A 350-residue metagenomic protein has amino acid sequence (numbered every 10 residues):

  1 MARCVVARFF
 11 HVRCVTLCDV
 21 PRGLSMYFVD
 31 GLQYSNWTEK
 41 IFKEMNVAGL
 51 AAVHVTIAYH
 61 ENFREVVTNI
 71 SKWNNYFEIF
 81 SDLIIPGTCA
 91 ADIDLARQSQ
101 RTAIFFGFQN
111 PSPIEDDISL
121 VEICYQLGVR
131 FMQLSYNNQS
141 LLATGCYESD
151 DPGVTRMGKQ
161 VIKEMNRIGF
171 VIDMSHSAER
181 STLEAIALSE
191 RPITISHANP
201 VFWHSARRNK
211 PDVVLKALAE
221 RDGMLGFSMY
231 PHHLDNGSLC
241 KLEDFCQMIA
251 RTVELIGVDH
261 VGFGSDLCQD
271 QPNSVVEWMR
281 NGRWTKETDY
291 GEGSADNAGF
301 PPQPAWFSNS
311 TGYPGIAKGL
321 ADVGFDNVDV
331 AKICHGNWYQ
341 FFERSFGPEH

Functional and structural regions predicted by a protein language model:
F9-F10: Aromatic (phenylalanine/tyrosine) cluster motif
D19-D150, S205-H350: N-terminal hydrophobic targeting/anchoring segments and the immediately downstream early-domain regions of hydrolases
S112-E115, Q126-R208: Divalent metal-binding pocket/active-site signature
